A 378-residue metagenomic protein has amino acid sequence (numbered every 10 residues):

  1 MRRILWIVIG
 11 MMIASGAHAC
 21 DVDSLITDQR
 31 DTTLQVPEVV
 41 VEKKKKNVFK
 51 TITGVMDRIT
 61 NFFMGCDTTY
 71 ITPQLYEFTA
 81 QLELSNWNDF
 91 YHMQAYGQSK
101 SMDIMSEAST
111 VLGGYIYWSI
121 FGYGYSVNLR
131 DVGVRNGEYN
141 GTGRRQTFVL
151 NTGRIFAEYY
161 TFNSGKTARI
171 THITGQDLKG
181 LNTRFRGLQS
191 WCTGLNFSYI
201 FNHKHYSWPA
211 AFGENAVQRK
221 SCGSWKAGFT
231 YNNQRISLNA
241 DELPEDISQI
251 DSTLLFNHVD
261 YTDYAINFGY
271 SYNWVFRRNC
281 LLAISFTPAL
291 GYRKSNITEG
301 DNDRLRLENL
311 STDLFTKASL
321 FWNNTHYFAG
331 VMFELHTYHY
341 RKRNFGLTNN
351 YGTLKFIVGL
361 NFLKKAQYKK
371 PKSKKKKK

Functional and structural regions predicted by a protein language model:
M1-T68, L363-K378: Cleavable N-terminal export/targeting peptides
K44, I59, F63-E77, N202-G223 (+3 more regions): Short loop/turn motifs that connect adjacent beta-strands in outer-membrane beta-barrel proteins
Q74-A80, T110, S119-F121, G153-A157 (+5 more regions): Outer-envelope beta-barrel architecture signal
L82, L112-W118, Q146-T152, L195-F201 (+5 more regions): Residues on the lipid-exposed face of transmembrane beta-strands in outer-membrane beta-barrel proteins
L84-F90, W118-G122, V127-G133, T152-R154 (+8 more regions): Transmembrane beta-strands of outer-membrane beta-barrel pores
W87-V111, G122-Y139: Surface-exposed strand-loop-strand hairpins of Gram-negative outer-membrane beta-barrel proteins
D103, A168-I173, G180-G194, I236-D246 (+6 more regions): Extracellular/periplasm-exposed beta-strand and loop segments of Gram-negative cell-envelope proteins, dominated by
G194-F197, N350-K378: Outer-membrane beta-barrel "beta-signal"
